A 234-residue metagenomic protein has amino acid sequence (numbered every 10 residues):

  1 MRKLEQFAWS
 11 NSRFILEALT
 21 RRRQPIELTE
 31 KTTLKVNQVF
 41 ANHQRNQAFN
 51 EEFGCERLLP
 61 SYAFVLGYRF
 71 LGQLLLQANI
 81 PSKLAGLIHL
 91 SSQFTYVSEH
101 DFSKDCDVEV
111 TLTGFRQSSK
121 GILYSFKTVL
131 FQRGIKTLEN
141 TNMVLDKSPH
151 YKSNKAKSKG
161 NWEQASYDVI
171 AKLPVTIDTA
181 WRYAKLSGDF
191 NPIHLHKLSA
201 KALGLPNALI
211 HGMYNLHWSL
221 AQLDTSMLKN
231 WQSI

Functional and structural regions predicted by a protein language model:
M1-H89, K155, K159-S226: Hot-dog-fold acyl-thioester-processing enzymes
R2, R57, N140, N230-I234: Acyl-thioester-processing domains in fatty-acid/polyketide/NRPS systems
E27-C55, Y96-S98, S103, I122 (+2 more regions): Soluble, non-transmembrane catalytic domains of enzymes that act on hydrophobic metabolites at membranes
R69, H100-K104, V110, I135-N140 (+3 more regions): Generic hydrophobic/packing signal
Q73, N79-K83, D101-F102, K147-H150 (+1 more regions): Unusually extended, aromatic-enriched hydrophobic runs near protein termini
L87-G134, M227-I234: Hydrophobic beta-sheet segments that form the core/acyl-binding groove of ACP/CoA-dependent acyl-chain-processing
R116, L123-W181, K185: An exposed, glycine/acidic-rich loop-and-rim segment of catalytic or binding clefts
